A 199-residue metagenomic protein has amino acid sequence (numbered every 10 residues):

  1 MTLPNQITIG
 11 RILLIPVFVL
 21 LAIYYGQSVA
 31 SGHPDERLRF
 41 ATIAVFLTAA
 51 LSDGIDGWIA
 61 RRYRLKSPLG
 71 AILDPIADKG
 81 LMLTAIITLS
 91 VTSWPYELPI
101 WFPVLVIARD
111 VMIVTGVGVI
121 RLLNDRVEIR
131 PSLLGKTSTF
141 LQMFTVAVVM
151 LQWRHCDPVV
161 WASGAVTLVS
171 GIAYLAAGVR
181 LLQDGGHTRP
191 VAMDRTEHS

Functional and structural regions predicted by a protein language model:
M1-S199: Alpha-helical transmembrane bundles and membrane-interface segments of multipass inner-membrane proteins
